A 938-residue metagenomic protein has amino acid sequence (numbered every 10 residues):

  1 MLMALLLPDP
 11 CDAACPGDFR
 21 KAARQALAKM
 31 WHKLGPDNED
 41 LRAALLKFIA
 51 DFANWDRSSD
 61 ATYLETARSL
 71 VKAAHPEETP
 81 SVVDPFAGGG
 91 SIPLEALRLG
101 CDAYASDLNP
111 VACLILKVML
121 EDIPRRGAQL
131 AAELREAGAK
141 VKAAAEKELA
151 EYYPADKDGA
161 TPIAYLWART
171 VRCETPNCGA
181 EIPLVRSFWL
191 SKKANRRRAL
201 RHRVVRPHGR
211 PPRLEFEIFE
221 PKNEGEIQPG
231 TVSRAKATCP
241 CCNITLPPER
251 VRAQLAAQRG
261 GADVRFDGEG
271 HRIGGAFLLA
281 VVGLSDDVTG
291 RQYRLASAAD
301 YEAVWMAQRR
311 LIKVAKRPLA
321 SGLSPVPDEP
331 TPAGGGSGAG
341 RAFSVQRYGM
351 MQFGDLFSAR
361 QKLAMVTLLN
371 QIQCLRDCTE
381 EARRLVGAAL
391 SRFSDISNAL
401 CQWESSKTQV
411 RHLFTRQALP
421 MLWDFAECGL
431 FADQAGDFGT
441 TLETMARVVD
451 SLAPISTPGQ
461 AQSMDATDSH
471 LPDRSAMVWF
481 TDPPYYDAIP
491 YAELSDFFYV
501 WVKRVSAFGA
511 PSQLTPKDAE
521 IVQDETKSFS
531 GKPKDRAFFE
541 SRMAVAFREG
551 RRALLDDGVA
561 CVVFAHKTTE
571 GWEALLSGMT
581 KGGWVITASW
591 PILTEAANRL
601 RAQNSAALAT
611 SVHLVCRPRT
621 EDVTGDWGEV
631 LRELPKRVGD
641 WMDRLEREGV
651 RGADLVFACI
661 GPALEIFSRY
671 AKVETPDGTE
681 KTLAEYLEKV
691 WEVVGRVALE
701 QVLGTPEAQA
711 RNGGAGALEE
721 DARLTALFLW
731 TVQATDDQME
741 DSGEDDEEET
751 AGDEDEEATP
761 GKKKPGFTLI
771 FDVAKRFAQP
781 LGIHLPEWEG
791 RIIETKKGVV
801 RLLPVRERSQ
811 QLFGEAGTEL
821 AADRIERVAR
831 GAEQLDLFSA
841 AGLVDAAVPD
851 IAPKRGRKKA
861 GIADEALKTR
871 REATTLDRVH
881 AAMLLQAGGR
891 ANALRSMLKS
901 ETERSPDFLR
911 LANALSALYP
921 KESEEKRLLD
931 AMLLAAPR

Functional and structural regions predicted by a protein language model:
M1-V83, P93, L97-P472, A476 (+8 more regions): Nucleic-acid modification enzymes, centered on SAM-dependent nucleic-acid methyltransferases
P85, S106, T481-P483: Conserved beta-strand/loop positions that form the S-adenosyl-L-methionine
G89: Conserved SAM/SAH-binding loop
R504-F508, E549, L554-A560: Short glycine-dipeptide loop
K534-F539: C-terminal amphipathic alpha-helical segment
E540-D556, S577-K581: A short glycine-rich, Lys/Arg-flanked "PGG" loop and its adjoining helix->strand segment in the class I
V563: A cross-family glycoside hydrolase active-site/sugar-binding cleft signature
